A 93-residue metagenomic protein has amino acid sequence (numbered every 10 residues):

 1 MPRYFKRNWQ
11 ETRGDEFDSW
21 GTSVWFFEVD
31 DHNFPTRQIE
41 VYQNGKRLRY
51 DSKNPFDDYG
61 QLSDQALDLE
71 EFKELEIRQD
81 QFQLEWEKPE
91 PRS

Functional and structural regions predicted by a protein language model:
M1, F34, N54, K88-E90: Intrinsic-disorder/low-complexity coil detector
M1-Y4, V24: Short, hydrophobic/aromatic-rich segments at coil-to-beta transitions
Y4-N8, Q38, S93: Positively charged, low-complexity intrinsically disordered regions
W9-F17, W25-S52: Short helix/strand-capping turn motifs
K46-G60, A66: Acidic, low-complexity, intrinsically disordered interaction modules
G60-S93: Short, compact, well-ordered microdomains
